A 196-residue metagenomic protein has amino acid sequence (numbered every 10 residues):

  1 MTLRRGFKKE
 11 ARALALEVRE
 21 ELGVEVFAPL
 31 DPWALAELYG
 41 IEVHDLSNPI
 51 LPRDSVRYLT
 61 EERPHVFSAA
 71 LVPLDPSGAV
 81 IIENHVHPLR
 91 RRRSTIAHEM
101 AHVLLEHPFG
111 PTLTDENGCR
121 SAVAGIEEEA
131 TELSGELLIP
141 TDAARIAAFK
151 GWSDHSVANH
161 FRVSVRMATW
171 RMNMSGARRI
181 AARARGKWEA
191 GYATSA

Functional and structural regions predicted by a protein language model:
M1-A196: Active-site hotspot residues in diverse enzymes, especially metal/ion-binding acidic/histidine motifs
